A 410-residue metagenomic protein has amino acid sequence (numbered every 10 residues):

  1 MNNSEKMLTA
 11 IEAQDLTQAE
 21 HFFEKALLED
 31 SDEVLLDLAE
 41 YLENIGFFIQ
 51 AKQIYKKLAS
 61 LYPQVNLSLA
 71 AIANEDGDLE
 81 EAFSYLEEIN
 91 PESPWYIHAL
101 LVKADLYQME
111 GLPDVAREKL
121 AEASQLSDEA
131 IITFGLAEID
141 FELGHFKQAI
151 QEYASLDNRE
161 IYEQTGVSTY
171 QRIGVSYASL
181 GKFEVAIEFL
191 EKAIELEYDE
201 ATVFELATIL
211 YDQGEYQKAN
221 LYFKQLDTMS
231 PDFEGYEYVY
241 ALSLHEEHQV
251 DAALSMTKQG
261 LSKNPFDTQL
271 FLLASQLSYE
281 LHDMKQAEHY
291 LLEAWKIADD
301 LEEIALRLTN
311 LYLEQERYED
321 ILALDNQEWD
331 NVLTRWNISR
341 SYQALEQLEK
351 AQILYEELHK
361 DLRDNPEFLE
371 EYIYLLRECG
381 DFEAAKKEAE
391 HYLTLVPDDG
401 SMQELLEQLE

Functional and structural regions predicted by a protein language model:
M1, E33-V34, Q64-L67, I97-H98 (+10 more regions): Start-of-helix register in tetratricopeptide repeats
E12, Y41-N44, E75-D76, M109 (+11 more regions): Register position in tetratricopeptide repeats
K25-A26, Y55-L58, E88-I89, E122-A123 (+8 more regions): Canonical positions in the second alpha-helix
E29-S31, S60-P63, P94, S127-D128 (+8 more regions): Short coil turns that delineate tetratricopeptide repeat
D37, S68-A71, V102, G135 (+8 more regions): Canonical tetratricopeptide repeat
